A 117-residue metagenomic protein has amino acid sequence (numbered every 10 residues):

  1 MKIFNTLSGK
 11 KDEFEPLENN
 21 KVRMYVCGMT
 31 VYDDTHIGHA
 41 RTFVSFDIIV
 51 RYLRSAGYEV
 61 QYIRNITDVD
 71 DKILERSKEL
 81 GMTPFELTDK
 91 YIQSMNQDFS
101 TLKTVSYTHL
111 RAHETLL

Functional and structural regions predicted by a protein language model:
M1-E75, L80-P84, L110-R111: N-terminal catalytic cores of NTP/NDP-binding nucleotidyl/phosphoryl-transfer enzymes
T67-D70, I92, L116-L117: Alpha-helix N-cap/helix-start and coil->helix boundary motif
M82-S106: Residue patterns forming the tRNA-binding/recognition surfaces of aminoacyl-tRNA synthetases and related DALR
T108-L117: Conserved small/polar residues in nucleotide/adenosyl-binding loops
